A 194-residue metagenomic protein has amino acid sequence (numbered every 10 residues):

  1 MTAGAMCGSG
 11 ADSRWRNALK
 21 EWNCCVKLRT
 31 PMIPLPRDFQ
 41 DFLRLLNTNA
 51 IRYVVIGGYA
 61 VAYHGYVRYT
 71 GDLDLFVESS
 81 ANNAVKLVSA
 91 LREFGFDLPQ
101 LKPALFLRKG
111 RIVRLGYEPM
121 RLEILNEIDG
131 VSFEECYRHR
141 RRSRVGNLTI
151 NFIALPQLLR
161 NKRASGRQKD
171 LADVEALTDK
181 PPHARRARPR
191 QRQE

Functional and structural regions predicted by a protein language model:
A3-E194: Compositionally biased terminal segments of proteins
